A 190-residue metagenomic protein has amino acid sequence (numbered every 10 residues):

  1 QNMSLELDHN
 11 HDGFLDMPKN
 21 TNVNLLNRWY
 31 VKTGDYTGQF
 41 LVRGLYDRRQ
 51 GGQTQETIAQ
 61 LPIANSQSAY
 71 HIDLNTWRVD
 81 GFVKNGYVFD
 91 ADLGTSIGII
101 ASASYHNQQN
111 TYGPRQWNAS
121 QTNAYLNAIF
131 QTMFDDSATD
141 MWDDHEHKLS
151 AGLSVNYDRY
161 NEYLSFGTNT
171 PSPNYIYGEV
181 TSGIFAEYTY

Functional and structural regions predicted by a protein language model:
N2-N24, K32-G94, A103-N123: Flexible loop and strand-edge segments within Gram-negative outer membrane beta-barrel domains
N27: Short beta-strand-centered segments that line the small-molecule binding cleft or hinge of alpha/beta clamshell
S68-F89, I97, A103-Y190: Outer-membrane beta-barrel transmembrane domain signature of Gram-negative proteins, especially the mid-to-C-terminal
